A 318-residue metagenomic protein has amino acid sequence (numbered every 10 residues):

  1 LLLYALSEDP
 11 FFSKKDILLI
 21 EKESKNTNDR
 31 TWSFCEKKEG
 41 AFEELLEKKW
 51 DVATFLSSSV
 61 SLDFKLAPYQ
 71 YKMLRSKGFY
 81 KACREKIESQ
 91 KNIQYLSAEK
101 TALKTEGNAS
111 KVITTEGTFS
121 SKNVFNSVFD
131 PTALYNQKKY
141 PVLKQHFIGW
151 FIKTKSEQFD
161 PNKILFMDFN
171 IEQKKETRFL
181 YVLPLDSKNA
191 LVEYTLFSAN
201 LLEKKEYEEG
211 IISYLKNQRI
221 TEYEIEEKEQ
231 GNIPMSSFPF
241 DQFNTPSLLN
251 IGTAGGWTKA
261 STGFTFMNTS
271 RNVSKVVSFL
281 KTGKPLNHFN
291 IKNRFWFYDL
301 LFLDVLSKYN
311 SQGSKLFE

Functional and structural regions predicted by a protein language model:
A5, D9, S89-Y223, P239: Predominantly flavin-linked oxidoreductase catalytic cores and closely associated redox partners
A5-S59: N-terminal FAD cofactor-binding segment of flavoenzymes
E36-A98, L103-N108: A conserved beta-strand/loop capping segment in the N-terminal third of enzymes that catalyze redox or closely related
E47-W50, K175-T177, F243-N244: Short, flexible loop/turn motifs enriched in small residues
K100, K174, S198-K275: FAD/FMN-dependent oxidoreductases across multiple families
S274-E318: C-terminal helical "tail/cap" subdomain of flavin- and related membrane-associated enzymes
